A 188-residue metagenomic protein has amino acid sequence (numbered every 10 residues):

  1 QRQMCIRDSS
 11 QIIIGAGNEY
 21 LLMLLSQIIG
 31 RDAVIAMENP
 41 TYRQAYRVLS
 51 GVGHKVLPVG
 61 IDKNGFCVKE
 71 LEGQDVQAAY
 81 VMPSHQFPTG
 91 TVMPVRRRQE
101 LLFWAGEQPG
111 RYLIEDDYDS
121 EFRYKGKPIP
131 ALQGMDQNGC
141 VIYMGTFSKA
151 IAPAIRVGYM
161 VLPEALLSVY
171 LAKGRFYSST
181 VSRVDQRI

Functional and structural regions predicted by a protein language model:
Q3-G110, E121, K127-I142, R175: Conserved core of the PLP fold type I
D116-D117: Walker B catalytic acidic pair
E121-F122, A154: Hydrophobic positions within alpha-helical membrane elements
V141-I188: PLP-dependent aminotransferase class I/II
